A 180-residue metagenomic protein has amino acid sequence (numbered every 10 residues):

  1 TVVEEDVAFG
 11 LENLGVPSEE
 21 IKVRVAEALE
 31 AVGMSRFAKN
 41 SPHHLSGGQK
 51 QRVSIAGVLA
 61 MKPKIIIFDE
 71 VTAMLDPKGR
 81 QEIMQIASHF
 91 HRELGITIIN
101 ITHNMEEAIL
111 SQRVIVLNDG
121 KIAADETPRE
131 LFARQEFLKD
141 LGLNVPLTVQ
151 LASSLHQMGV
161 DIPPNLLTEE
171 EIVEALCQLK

Functional and structural regions predicted by a protein language model:
E12, E19-F37: Conserved ABC ATPase "signature" region
S41-L45, Q49: Conserved ABC ATPase signature
I55: Hydrophobic anchor residue at the start of the ABC signature
K62: Conserved catalytic motifs of ABC-family nucleotide-binding domains
I66-D69: Catalytic Walker B motif of ABC-type/P-loop ATPase nucleotide-binding domains
D125-E126: ABC ATPase "signature
